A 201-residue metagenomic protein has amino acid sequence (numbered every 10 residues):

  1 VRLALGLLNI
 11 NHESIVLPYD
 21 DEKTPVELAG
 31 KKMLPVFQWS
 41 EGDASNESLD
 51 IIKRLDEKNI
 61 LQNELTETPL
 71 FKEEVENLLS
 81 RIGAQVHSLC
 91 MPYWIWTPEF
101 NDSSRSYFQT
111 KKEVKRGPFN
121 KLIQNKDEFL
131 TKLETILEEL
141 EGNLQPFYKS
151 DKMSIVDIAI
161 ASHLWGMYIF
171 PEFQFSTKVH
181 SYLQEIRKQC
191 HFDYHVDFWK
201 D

Functional and structural regions predicted by a protein language model:
V1-Y107: GST-like domain detector, emphasizing the conserved glutathione-binding G-site in the N-terminal thioredoxin-like
V16-P18, D151-M153, W199: Acidic carboxylate-rich catalytic motifs and surrounding loops in phosphoryl-/glycosyl-chemistry enzymes
N63-L65, Y148-D151, S176, Y194-F198: Short, hydrophobic secondary-structure boundary micro-motifs
R81-Q184: GST-like fold's C-terminal all-alpha helical module
F173, T177, S181-D201: Alpha-helical oligomerization segments
